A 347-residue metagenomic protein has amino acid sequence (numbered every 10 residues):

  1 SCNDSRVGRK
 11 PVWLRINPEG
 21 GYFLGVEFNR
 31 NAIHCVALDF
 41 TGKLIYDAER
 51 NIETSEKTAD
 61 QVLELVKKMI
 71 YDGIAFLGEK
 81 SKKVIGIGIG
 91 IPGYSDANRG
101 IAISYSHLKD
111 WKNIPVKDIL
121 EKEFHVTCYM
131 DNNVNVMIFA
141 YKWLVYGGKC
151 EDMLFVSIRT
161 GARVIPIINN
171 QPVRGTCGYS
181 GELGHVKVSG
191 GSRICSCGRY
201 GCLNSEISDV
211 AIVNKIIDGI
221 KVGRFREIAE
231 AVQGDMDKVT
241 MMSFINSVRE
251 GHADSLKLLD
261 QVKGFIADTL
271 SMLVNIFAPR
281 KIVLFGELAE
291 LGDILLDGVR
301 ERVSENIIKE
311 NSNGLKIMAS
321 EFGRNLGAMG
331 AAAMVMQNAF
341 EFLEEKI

Functional and structural regions predicted by a protein language model:
S1-F23, C128-F155: Conserved phosphate-binding catalytic cores of ATP/NTP-utilizing and phosphoryl-transfer enzymes
S1-K82, E123, G190, R199 (+1 more regions): ATP-binding/phosphotransfer module of carbohydrate and carboxylate kinases, centering on a glycine-rich
F23-E27, V84-G88, M153-S157, R163-I165: Short glycine-aspartate micro-motif
D39, A97, I167: Short, acidic, Ser/Thr-enriched surface-loop or helix-capping motifs
L44, A102, P172-V173: Hydrophobic "anchor" residues
A48-D152, I294-E305: Glycine-rich phosphate-binding loop and adjoining helix at the ATP-binding site of ATP-dependent phosphoryl-transfer
Y94-A97, N135-I138, R163-V164, V173 (+2 more regions): Short, active-site-adjacent cap segments at secondary-structure transitions
K149-I207: Glycine-rich phosphate-binding loop of actin/hexokinase-like ATP-binding domains
